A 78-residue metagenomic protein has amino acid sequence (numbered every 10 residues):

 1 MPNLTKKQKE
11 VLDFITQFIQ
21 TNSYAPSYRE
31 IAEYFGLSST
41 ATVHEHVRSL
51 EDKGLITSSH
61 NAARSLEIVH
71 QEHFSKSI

Functional and structural regions predicted by a protein language model:
T5-Q8, N22, S27, N61-I78: Short, cationic-aromatic polyanion-contact patches
E10-Q17: Pre-recognition alpha-helix immediately N-terminal to the DNA-recognition helix within helix-turn-helix or winged-helix
V11, T42-V43: Helix-turn-helix DNA-binding helix
Q17, R48-S49: Alpha-helical DNA-recognition elements
P26-Y34: A short alpha-helical element within helix-turn-helix/winged-helix DNA-binding domains across DNA-binding proteins
G36-T42: Short, basic interhelical loop/turn and adjoining N-cap of the next helix at nucleic-acid- or acidic-partner-contacting
G54: Glycine-centered, phosphate/nucleic-acid-interacting loop/turn motifs that mediate DNA/RNA or nucleotide
